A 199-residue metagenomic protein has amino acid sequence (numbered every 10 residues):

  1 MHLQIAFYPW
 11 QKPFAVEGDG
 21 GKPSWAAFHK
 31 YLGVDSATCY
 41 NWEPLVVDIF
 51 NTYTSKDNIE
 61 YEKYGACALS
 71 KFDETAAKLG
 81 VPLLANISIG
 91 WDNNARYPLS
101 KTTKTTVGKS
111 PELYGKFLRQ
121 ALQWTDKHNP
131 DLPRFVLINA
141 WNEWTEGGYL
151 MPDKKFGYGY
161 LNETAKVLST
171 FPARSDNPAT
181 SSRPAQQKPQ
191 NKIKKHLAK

Functional and structural regions predicted by a protein language model:
M1-L197: Glycan-processing catalytic domains of CAZymes
